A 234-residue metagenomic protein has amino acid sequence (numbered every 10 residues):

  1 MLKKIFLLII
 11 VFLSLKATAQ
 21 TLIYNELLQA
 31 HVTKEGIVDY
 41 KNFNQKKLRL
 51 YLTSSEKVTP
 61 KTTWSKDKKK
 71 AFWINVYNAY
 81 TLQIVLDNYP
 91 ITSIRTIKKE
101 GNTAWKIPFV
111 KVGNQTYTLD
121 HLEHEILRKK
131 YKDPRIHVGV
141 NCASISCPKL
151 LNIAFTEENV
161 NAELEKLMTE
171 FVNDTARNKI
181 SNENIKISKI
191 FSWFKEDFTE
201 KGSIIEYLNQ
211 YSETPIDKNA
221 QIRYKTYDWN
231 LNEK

Functional and structural regions predicted by a protein language model:
M1: Tryptophan-rich substrate-binding surfaces of secreted polymer-degrading and adhesive proteins
K4-S14: Sec-dependent N-terminal signal peptides
L15-A19: Sec/Tat signal peptide C-region and signal peptidase I cleavage site
T21-K234: Interaction/scaffold regions that mediate signaling and macromolecular assembly across diverse proteins
